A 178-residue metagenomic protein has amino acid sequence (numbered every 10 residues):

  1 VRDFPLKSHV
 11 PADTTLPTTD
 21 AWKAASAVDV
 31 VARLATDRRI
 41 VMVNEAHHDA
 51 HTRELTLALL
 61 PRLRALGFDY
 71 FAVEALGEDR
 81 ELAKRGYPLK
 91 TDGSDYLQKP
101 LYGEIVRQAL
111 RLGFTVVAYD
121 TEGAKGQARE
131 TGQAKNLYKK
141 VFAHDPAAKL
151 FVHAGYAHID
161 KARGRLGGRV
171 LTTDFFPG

Functional and structural regions predicted by a protein language model:
V1-G178: Compositional signal for N-terminal targeting/processing segments
